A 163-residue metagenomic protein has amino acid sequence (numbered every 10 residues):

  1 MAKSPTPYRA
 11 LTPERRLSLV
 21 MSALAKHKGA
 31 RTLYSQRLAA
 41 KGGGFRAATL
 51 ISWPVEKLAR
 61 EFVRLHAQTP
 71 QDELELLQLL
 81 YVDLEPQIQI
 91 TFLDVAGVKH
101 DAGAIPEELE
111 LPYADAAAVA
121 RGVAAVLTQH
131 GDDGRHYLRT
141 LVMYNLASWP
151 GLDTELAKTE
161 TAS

Functional and structural regions predicted by a protein language model:
M1-K3, S163: The identity of the second residue at the extreme N-terminus of proteins
K3-A30, Y34: Leu/Val/Ala/Ile-rich N-terminal alpha-helices, chiefly Sec-type signal peptides and the beginnings
T6-A10, A125, G151-T154: Intrinsically disordered, low-complexity segments used for protein-protein interactions
P7, P13, Q129, E160-A162: N-terminal compositionally biased, intrinsically disordered segments and leader/signal-like regions
P7-Y8, T49, T69, E155: Low-complexity, repetitive regions of proteins mediating host interaction that are extracellular, surface-exposed
A30-L146: Acidic, low-complexity, intrinsically disordered interaction modules
G151-S163: Short, charged, intrinsically disordered terminal tails
